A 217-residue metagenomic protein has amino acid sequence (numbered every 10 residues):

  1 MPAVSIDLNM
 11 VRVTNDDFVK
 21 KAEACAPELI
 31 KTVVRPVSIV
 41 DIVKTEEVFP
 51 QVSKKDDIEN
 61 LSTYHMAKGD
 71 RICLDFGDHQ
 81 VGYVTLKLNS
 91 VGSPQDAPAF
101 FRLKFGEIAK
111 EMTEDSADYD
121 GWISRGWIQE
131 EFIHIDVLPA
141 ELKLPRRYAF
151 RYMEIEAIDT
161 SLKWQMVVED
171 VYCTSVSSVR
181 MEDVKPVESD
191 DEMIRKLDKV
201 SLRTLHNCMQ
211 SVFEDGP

Functional and structural regions predicted by a protein language model:
M1-G216: Extracellular/oxidizing-compartment recognition motifs
